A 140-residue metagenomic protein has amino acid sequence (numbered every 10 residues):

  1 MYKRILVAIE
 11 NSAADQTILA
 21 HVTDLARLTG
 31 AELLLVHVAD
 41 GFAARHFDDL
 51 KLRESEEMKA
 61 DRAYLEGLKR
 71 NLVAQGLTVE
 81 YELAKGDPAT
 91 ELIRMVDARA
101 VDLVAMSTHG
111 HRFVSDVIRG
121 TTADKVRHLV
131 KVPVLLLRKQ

Functional and structural regions predicted by a protein language model:
K3-D49: Small/aliphatic-rich secondary-structure junction motif
L34, E80, L135: Conserved beta-strand positions in the Rossmann-like core of class I SAM-dependent methyltransferases
H37-V38, S107-H109, R138-K139: Short secondary-structure boundary segments
K51-E54, A98-R99, T122-A123: Short, hinge-like loop/turn segments at secondary-structure boundaries
L52-A63: A short acidic, glycine-rich active-site loop that binds or catalyzes chemistry on phosphate/adenosine moieties
R70-V104: Structural beta-alpha unit
M106-H128: Glycine-rich, Arg-bearing micro-motifs that act as flexible, cationic patches
